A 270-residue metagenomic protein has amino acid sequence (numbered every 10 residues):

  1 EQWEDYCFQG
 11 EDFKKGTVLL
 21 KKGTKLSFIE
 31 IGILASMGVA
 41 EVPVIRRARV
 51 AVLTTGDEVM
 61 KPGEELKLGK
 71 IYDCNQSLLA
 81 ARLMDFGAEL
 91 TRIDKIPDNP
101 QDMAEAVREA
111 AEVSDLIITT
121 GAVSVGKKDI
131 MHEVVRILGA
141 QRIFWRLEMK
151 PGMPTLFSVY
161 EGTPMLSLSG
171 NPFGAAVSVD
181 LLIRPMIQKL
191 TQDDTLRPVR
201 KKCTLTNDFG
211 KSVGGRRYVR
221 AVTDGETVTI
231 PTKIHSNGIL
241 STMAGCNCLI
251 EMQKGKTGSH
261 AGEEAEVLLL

Functional and structural regions predicted by a protein language model:
E1-R92, K233, L249: Short, glycine/charged-enriched hinge/interface segments at domain edges or termini
F13, V134-L270: Flexible glycine/proline-rich
T17, G23-T24, G38, G87 (+5 more regions): Structural signal for hydrophobic packing residues in well-ordered secondary-structure cores of soluble enzyme domains
T17-L20, I31-A35, S77-M84, A104 (+8 more regions): Predominant activation on well-ordered alpha-helical scaffold segments within soluble catalytic domains
K21, V52-T55, T119-T120, E148 (+1 more regions): Short beta-strand segments
K61, K127-K128, A175: Glycine/Thr-rich phosphate-binding loops of Rossmann-like dinucleotide-binding domains
K70-Q76, P97-D102, W145-T155: A general structural motif
A80-D129, V134-I137: N-terminal small/polar loop signature for handling phosphorylated ligands or for N-terminal nucleophile
